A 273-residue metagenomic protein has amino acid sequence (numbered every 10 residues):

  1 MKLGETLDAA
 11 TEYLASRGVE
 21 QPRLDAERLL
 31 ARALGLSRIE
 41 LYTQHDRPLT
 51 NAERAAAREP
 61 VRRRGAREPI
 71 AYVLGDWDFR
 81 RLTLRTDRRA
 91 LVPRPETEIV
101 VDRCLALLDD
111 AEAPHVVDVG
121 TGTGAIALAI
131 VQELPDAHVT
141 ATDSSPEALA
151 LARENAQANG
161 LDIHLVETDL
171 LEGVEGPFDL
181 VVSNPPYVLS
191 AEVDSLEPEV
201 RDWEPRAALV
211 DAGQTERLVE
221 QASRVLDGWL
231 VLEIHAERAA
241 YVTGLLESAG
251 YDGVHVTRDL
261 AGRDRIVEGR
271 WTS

Functional and structural regions predicted by a protein language model:
M1-E40: Non-catalytic accessory regions of SAM-dependent methyltransferases
R23, L30-A106: Conserved AdoMet
L29, R67, T97, I126 (+7 more regions): Residue-level signal for inorganic ion chemistry
D76, Y187-P205: Short, flexible, mixed-charge acidic loops at enzyme active sites
P95-S195, R217: Conserved SAM/SAH cofactor-binding pocket of Class I
T142-L149, E197-W229, H235-R238: Glycine-rich S-adenosyl-L-methionine
L171, S223-V225, W229, A236-V256: A SAM-dependent methyltransferase catalytic signature shared across enzymes that methylate proteins
D252-S273: Core SAM-dependent methyltransferase catalytic element
